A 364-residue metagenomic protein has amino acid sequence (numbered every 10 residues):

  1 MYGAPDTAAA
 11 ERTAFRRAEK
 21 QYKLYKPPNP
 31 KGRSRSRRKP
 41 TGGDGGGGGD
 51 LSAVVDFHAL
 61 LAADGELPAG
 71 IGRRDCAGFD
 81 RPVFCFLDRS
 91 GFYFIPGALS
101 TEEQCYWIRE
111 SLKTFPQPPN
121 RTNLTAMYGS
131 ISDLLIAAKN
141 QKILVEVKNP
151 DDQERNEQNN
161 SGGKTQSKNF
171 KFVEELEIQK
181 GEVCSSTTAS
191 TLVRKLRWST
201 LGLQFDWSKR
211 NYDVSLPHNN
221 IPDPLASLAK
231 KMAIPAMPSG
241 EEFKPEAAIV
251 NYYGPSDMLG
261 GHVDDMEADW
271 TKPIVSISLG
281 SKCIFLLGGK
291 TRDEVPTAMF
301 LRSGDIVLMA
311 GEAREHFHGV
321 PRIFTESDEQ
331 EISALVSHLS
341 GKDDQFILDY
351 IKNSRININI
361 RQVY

Functional and structural regions predicted by a protein language model:
M1-Y364: Non-heme Fe(II) oxygenase metal-center motifs and adjacent flexible, charged/small-residue loops
